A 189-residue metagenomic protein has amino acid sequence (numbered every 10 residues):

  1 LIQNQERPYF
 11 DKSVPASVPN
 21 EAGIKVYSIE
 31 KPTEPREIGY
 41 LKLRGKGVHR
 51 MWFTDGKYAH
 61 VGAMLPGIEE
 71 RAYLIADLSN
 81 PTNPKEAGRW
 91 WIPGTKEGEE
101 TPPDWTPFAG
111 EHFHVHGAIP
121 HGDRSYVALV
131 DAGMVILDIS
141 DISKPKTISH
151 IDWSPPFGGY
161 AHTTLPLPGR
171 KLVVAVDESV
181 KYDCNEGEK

Functional and structural regions predicted by a protein language model:
L1-K189: Feature marking well-ordered beta-strand scaffolds used for ligand recognition
